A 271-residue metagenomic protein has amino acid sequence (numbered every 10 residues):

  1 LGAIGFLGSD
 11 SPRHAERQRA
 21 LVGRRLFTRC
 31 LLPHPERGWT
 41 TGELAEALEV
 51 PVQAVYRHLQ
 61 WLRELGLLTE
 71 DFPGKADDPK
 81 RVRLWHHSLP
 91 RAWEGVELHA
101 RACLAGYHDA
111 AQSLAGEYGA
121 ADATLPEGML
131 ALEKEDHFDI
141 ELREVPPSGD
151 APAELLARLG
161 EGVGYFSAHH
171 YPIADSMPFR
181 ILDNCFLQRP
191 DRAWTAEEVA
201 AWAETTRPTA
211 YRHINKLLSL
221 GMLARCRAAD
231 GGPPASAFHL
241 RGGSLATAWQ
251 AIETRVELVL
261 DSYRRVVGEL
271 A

Functional and structural regions predicted by a protein language model:
L1-T28, E141-D183: Short alpha-helical segments that sit at the start of domains
R19-G23, P73-L98, P172-P178, A228-T254: Short, cationic-aromatic polyanion-contact patches
L31-R37, H58, F186-R192, H213: Short helix-capping/hinge SLiMs at alpha-helix to coil transitions
P35-A47, P190-W202: Short acidic, hydrophobic short linear motifs in intrinsically disordered regions
E49-E64, E204-S219: Short amphipathic alpha-helical interaction segments
R63-G74, L218-D230: A short, conserved structural fragment
P90-K134, G243-A271: Amphipathic alpha-helical dimerization/coiled-coil segments that flank or bridge DNA-binding/regulatory modules
M129-P147: Charge-rich interaction segments
